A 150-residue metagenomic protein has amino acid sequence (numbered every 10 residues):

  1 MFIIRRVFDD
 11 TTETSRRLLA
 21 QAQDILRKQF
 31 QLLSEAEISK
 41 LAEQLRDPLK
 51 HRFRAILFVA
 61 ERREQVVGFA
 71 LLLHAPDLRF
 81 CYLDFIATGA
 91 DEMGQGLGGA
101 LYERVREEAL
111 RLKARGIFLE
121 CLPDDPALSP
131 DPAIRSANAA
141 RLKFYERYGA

Functional and structural regions predicted by a protein language model:
M1-L45, H51-F53, E61: Short amphipathic alpha-helix that is part of the acyltransferase structural core
F8, F85-A87, C121-D125: Short, histidine-centered active-site or binding-site loop motifs used for metal coordination, general acid-base
L57-V59, E64-H74, F80-A87: Conserved beta-strand in the GNAT
H74-L83, M93, L112-R115: A conserved beta-turn-beta hairpin within the catalytic core of GNAT-like acetyltransferases that forms part
T88, G94-R111, G116: Conserved acetyl-CoA-binding loop-helix of GNAT-fold acetyltransferases
E107-A137: Conserved GNAT acetyl-CoA-binding A-motif
R141, E146-A150: Conserved acetyl-CoA-binding loop of GNAT-fold acetyltransferases
